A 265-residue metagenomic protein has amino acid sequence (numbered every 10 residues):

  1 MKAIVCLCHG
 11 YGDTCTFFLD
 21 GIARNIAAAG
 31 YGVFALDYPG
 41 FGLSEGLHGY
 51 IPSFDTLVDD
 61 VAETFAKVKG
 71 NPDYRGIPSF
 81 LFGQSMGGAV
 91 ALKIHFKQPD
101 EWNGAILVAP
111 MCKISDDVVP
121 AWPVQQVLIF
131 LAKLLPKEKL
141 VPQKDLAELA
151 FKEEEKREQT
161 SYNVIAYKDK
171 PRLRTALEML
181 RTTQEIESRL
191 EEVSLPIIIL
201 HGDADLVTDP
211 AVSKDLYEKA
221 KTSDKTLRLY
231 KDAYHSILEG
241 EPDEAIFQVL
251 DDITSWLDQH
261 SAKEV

Functional and structural regions predicted by a protein language model:
K2, H9-D13, D203: Active-site glycine-rich loops that stabilize anionic/oxyanionic intermediates across multiple enzyme folds
Y11-A23: The serine-hydrolase catalytic nucleophile loop
I51-G70: Alpha/beta-hydrolase active-site loop
P72-S85: Alpha/beta-hydrolase fold nucleophile elbow
Q84-P171: Alpha/beta-hydrolase-fold enzymes
V193, I199-H201, D205: Short beta-strand/loop motif that positions the catalytic acidic residue of the alpha/beta-hydrolase fold
L195, D209-E218: Short alpha-helix in the alpha/beta-hydrolase fold that links the catalytic acid
K231-V265: Catalytic active-site module of serine/aspartate enzymes centered on a nucleophile-bearing elbow/loop
